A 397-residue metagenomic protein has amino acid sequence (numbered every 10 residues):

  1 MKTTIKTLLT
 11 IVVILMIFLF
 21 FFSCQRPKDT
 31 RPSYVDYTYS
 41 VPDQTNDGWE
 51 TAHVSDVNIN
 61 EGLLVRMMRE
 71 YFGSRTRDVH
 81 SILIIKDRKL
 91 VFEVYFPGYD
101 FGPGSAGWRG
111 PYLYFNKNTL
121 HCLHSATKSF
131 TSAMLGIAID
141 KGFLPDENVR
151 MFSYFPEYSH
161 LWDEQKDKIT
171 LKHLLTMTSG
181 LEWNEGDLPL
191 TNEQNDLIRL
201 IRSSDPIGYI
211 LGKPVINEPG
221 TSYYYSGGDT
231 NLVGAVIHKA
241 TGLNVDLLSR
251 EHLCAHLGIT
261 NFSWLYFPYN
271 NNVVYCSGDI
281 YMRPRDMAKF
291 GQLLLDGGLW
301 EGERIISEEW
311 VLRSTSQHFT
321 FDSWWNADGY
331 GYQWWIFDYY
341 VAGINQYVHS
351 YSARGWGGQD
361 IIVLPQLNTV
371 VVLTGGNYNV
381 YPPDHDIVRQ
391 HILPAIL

Functional and structural regions predicted by a protein language model:
T4-T7, I14-I17, F21-G110, I139-L144 (+3 more regions): N-terminal leader/targeting segments and the immediately adjacent pre-domain N-terminus
V65, R88, W108-G110, T119-E147 (+3 more regions): Active-site SXXK
I84, L175-S179, N184-F267: Active-site cradle of extracellular carbohydrate-active enzymes
Y112, K117, C122, K141-L181 (+3 more regions): Active-site helix/loop module of the DD-peptidase/beta-lactamase fold, centered on the serine-lysine SxxK catalytic
D229-V236, G278-L299, Q359-G375: Active-site-proximal alpha-helical segments within enzyme catalytic domains
E251, A255-F319: Flexible, glycine-rich surface segments
I259-W264, S316-V370: Active-site Gly/Thr loop motif
A353-L397: Structured C-terminal helix/loop/strand segments within mature extracytoplasmic catalytic/sensor domains
